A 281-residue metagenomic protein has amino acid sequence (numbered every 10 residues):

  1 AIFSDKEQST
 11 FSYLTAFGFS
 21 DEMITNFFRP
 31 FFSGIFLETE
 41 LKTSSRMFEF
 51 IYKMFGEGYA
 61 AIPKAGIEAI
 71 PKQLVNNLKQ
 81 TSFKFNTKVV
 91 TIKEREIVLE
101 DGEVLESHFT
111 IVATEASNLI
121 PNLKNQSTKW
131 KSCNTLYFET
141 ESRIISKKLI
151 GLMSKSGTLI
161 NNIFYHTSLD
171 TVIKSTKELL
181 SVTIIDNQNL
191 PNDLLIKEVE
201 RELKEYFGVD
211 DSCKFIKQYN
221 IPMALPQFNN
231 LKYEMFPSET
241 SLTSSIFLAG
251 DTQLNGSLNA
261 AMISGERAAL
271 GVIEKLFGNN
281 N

Functional and structural regions predicted by a protein language model:
A1-T91, R95: Active-site/ligand-binding neighborhood in enzyme catalytic cores
F3, P63, I67, S127 (+2 more regions): Aromatic-acidic/polar surface patches that form glycan- and anion
S20-F28, W130, I145-S146, E239: A short alpha-helix-loop-beta-strand transition element characteristic of N-terminal alpha/beta dinucleotide-binding
Q80-S82, E100-G102, E274-N281: Short, Lys/Arg-enriched, disordered terminal segments
F83-F85, V112, L248: A structural signal for the hydrophobic beta-strands that form the central parallel beta-sheet of Rossmann-like
V90-L194, E205-Y206: Mid-domain catalytic core of redox enzymes that form a hydrophobic substrate pocket/lid adjacent to a catalytic redox
I163, T171-N281: Conserved flavin/dinucleotide-binding core of flavoenzymes
